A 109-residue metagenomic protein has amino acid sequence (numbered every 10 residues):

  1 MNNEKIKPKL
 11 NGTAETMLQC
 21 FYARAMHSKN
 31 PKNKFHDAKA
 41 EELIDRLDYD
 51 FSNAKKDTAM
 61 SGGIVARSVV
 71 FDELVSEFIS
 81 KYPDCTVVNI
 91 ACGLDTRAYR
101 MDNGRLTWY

Functional and structural regions predicted by a protein language model:
M1-Y109: Rossmann-like AdoMet
